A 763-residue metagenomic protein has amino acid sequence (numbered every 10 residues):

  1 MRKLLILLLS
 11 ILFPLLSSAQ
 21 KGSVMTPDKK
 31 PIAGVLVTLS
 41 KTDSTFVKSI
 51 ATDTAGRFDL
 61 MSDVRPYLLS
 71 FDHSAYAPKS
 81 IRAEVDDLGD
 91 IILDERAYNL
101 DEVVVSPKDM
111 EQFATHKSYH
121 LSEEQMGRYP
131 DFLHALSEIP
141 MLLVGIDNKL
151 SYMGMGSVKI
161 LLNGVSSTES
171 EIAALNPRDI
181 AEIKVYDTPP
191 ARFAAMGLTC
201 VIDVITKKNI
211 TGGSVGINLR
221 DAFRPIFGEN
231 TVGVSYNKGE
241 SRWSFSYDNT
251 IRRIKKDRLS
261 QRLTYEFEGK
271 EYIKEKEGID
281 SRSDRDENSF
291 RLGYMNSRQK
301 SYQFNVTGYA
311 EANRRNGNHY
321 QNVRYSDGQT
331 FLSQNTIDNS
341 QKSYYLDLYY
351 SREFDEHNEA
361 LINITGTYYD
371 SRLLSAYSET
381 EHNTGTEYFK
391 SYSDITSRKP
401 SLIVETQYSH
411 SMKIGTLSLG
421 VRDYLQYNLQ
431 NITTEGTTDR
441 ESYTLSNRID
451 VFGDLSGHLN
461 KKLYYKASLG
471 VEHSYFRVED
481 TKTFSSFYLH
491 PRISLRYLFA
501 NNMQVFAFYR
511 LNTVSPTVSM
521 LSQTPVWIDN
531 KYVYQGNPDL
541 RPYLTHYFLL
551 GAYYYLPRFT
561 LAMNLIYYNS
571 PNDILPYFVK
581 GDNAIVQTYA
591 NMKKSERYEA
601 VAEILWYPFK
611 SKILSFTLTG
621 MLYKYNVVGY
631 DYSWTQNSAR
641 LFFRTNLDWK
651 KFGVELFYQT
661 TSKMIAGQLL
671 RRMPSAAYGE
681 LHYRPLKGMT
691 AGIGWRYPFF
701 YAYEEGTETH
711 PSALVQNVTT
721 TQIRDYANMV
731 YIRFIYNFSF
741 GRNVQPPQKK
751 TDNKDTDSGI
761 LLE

Functional and structural regions predicted by a protein language model:
T38, D72-S74, L88-Q125, G145-D147 (+1 more regions): Short, acidic, small-residue-rich periplasmic hinge/interaction motif at the N-terminus of Gram-negative outer-membrane
S40-T45, L68-R82: A short, solvent-exposed loop/turn motif at the edges and junctions of modular extracellular/periplasmic domains
D43-R57: Short, acidic Ser/Thr/Gly-rich low-complexity loop/linker segments typical of extracellular and cell-surface proteins
D86-I92, E102, S106-K108, F132-A135 (+4 more regions): N-terminal periplasmic accessory domains that precede and gate Gram-negative outer-membrane beta-barrel machines
E138, V165-P190, V234, L292: Short acidic/polar hinge/loop motifs at secondary-structure boundaries that mediate gating or recognition
A195-I202, I210-L259, R285-N288: Outer-membrane beta-barrel translocator/receptor signature
E287-R315, T336-K482, Y488-S494, L498 (+4 more regions): Face-selective signature of the C-terminal outer-membrane beta-barrel domain
M503, T513-A562, N569-P571, Q587-E599 (+3 more regions): Outer-membrane beta-barrel signature, preferentially recognizing the C-terminal barrel domain of Gram-negative
